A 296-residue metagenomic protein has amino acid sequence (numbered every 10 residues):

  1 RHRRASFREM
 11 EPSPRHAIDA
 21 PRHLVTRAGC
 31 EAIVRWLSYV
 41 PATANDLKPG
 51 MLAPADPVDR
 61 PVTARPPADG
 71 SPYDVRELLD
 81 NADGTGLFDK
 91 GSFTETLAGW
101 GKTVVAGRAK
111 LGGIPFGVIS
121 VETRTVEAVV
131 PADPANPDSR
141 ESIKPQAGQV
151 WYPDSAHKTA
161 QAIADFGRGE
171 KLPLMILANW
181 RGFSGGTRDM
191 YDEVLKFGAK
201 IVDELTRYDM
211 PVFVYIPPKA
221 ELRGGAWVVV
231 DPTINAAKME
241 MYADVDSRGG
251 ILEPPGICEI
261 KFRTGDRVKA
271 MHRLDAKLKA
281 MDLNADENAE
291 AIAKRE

Functional and structural regions predicted by a protein language model:
R1-E296: Ligand-binding clefts of soluble mixed alpha/beta catalytic domains
